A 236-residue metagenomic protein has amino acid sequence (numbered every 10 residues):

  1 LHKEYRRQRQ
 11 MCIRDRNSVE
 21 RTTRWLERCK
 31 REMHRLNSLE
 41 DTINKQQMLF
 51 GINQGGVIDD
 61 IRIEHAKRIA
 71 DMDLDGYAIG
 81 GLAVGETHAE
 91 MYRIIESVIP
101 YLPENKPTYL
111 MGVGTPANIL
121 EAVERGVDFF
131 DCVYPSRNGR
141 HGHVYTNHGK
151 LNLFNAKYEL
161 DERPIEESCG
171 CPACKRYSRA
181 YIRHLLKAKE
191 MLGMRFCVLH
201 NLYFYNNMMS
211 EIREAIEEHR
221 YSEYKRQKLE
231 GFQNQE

Functional and structural regions predicted by a protein language model:
L1-R9, I13: Single conserved hydrophobic/aromatic residue that forms the stacking wall/gate of nucleotide- or nucleobase-binding
R7, S168-E236: C-terminal extensions of enzymes
Q10, G76-L82, M191-M194: Glycine- and acidic
Q10, R14-E20, L82-H88: Glycine-rich tight-turn/loop motif centered on a GG-T
N17-R28, A70-A78: Acidic, His- and aromatic-enriched active-site or binding-groove loops in soluble protein domains that engage sugars
T23-K30, I99, S210-R213: Structural signal for well-ordered, non-membrane alpha-helices
R31-T42, K106, I212-Y224: Surface-exposed helix-capping loop/turn segments at secondary-structure junctions
E32, L36, N44-I165: Glycine-rich phosphate/ribose-binding loops and adjacent secondary-structure elements that form binding surfaces
